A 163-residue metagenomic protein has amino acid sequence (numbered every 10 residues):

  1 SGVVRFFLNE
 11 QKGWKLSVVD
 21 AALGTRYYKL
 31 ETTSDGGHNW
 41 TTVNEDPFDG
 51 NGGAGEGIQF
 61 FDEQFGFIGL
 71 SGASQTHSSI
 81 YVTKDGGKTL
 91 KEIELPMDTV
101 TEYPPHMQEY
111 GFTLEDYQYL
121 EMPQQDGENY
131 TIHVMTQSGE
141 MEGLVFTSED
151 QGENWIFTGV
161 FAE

Functional and structural regions predicted by a protein language model:
S1-R5, N51-Q59, V100-E121: Repeated scaffold domains used in trafficking and secretory/extracellular systems, primarily beta-propellers
Q11-K15, Q64-I68, D126-I132: Entry beta-strands of beta-propeller and related beta-repeat scaffolds
L23-K29, Q75-Y81, E140-L144: Structural motif
E31-V43, Y81-E94, F146-F157: Asp-box/BNR beta-propeller loop motif
W40-S71, H77-V82, E92: Eukaryotic tandem repeat interaction scaffolds
P47-G52, P96-T101, A162-E163: Short coil/turn segments at the loop-to-beta-strand junctions that recur within blades of beta-propeller repeat folds
E115-E163: Hydrophilic extracytoplasmic domains
